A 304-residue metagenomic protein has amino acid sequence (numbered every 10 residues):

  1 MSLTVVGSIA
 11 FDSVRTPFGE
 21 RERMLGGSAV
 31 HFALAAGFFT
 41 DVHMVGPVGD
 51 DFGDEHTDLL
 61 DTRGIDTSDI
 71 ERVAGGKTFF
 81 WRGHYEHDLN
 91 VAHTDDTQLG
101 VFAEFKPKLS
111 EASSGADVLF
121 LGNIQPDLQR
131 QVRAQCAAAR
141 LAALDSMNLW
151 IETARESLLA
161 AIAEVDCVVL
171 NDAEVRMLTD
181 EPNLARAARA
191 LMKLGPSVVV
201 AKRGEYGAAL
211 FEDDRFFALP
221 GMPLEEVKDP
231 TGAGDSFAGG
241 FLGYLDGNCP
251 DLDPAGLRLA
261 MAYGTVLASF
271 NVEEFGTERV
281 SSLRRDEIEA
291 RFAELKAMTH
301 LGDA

Functional and structural regions predicted by a protein language model:
M1-T4: Extreme N-terminal starter segment of soluble prokaryotic enzymes
G7-I9, S236: Active-site metal-binding loops of divalent metal-dependent hydrolases
F11-R23, F38-F120, R133-A139, E289-A304: Conserved N-terminal subdomain of the carbohydrate kinase-like
A33-V42, Y244-D246: Alpha-helix C-terminal capping segments
L34, F80-H84, G207-F211: Short beta-strand scaffold segments in enzyme catalytic cores
A36, N171, G234: Short, conserved phosphate/pyrophosphate- and ester-handling motifs at nucleotide-, phospho-/glycolipid
V118-R189, Y206-G207: Conserved beta-alpha-beta core of the PfkB/ribokinase-like small-molecule kinase fold
L184-A304: Conserved phosphate-binding/catalytic region of the ribokinase-like
